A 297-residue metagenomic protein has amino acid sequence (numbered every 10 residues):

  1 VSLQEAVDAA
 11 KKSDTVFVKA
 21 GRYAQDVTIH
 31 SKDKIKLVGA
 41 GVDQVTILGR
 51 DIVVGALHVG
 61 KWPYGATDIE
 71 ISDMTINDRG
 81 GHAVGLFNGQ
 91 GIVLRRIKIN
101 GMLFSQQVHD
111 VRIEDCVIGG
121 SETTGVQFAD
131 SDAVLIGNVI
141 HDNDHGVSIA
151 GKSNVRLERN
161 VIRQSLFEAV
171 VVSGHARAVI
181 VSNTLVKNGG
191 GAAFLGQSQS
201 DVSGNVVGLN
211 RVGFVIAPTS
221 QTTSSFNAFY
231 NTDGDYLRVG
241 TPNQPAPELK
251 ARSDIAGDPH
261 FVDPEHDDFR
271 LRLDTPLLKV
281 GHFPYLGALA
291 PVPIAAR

Functional and structural regions predicted by a protein language model:
V1, A20, K34-H82, I255-P259: Right-handed parallel beta-helix/beta-spiral solenoid domain characteristic of secreted/periplasmic
V1-R22, T28, T275-K279: Acidic Gly/Asp/Thr-rich repetitive segments characteristic of extracellular carbohydrate-active and adhesion proteins
D14-V18, L37, N227-Y230, G234-D235: Extracellular beta-strand repeat scaffolds in secreted/surface proteins
Y23-T28, V42, T46-V54, R79-L86 (+8 more regions): Short glycine/acidic-rich loop motifs that flank beta-strands on beta-rich extracellular proteins
K36-G39, A66-I71, G91-R95, V111-E114 (+7 more regions): All-beta strand scaffolds that present successive hydrophobic residues in beta-strands
V206, V215-I216, S220-A246, V262 (+1 more regions): Extracellular, surface-exposed repeat/solenoid domains
E248-R297: C-terminal accessory segments
